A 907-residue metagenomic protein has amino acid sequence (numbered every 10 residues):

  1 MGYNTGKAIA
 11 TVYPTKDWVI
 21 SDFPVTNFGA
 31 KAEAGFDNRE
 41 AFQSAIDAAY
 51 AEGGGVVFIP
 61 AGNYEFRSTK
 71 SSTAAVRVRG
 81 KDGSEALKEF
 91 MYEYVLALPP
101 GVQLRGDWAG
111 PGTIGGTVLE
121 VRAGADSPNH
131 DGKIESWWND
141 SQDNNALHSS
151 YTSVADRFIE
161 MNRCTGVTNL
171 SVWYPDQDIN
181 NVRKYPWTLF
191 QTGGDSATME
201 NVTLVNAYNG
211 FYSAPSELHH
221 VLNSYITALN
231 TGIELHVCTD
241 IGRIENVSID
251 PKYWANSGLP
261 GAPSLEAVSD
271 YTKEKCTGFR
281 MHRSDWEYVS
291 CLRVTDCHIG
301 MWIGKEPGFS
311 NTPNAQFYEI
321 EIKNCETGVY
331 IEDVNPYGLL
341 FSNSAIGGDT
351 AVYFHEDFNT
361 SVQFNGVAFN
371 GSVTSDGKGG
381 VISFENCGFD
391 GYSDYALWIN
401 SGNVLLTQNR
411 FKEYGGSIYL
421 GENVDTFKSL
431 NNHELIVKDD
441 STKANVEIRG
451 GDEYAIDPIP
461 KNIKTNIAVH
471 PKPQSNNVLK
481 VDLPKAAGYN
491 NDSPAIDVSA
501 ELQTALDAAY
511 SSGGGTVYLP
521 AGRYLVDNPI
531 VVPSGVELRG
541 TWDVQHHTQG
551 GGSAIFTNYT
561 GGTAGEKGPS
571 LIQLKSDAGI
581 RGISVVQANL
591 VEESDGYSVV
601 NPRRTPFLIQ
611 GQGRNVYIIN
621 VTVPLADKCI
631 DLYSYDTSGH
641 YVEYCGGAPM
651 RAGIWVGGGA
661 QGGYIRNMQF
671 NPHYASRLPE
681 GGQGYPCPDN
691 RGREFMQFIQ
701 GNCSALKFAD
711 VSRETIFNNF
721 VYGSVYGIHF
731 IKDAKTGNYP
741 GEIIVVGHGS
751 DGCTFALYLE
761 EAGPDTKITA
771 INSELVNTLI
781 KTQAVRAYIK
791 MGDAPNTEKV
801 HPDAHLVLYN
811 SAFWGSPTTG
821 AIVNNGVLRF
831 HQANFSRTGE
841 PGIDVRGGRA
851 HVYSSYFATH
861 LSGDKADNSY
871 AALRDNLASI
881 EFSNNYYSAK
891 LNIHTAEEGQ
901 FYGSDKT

Functional and structural regions predicted by a protein language model:
M1-D178, E200, E245-V247, W254-V268 (+9 more regions): Extracellular "leader-to-stem" segments immediately downstream of a signal peptide or signal-anchor in secreted/lumenal
V25, V205-A207, G522: Transmembrane beta-strand segments that form the barrel wall of outer-membrane beta-barrel proteins
R39, G193, P215, R283 (+4 more regions): Conserved structured core elements
P60, R67, P99, R105-D107 (+70 more regions): Feature marks extracellular polysaccharide-active and adherence modules
T73-V95, E120-I159, I179-Q191, V205-Y212 (+24 more regions): Extracellular beta-strand/beta-solenoid scaffold signature
C164, P186, S196, L218 (+5 more regions): Hydrophobic, well-ordered secondary-structure segments
D240-G242, S257-A267, E274-C276, E287 (+19 more regions): Predominantly polar beta-repeat domains that present long G/T/S/D/N-rich surfaces used to bind, process, or adhere
